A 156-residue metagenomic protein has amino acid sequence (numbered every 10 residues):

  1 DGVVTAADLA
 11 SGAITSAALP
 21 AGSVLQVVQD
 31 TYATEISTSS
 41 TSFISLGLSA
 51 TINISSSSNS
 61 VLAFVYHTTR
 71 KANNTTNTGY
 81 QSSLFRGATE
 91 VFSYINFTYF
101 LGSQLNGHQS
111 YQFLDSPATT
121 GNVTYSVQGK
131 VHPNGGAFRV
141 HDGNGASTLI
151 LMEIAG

Functional and structural regions predicted by a protein language model:
D1-G47, G107: Fibrous stalk/shaft segments of extracellular and virion attachment machinery
T31, S37, S42, N53-G156: Terminal beta-strand-rich extracellular "head" domains that mediate receptor/glycan or other ligand binding
L48-I52: Extended, low-complexity regulatory regions
